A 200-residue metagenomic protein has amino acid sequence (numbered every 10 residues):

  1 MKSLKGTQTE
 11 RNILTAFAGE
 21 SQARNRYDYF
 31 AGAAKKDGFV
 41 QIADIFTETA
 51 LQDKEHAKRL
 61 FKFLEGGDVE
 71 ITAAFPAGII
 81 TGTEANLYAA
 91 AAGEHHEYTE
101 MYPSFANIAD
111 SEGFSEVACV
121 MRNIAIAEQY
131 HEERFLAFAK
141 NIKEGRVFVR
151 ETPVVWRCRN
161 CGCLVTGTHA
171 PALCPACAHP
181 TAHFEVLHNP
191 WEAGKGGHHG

Functional and structural regions predicted by a protein language model:
M1-G200: Non-heme di-metal
